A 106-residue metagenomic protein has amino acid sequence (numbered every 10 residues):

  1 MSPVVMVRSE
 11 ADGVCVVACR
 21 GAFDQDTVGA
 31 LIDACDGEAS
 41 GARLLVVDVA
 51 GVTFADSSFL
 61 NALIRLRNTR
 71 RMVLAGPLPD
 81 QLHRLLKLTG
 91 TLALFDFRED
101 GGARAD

Functional and structural regions predicted by a protein language model:
M1-D106: STAS-like cytosolic regulatory interaction modules
